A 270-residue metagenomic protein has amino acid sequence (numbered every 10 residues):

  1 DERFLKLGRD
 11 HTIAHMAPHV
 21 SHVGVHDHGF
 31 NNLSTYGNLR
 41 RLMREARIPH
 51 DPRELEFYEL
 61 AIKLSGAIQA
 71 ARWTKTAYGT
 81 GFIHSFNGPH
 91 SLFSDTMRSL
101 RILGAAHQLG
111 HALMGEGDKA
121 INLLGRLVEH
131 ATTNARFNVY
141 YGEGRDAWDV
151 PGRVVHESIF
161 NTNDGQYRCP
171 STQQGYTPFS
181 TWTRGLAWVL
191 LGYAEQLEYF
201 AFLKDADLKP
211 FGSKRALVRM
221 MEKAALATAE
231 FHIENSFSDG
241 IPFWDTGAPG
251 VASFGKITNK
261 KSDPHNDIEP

Functional and structural regions predicted by a protein language model:
D1-P270: Glycan-recognition and catalytic cores of secretory/periplasmic carbohydrate-active enzymes
